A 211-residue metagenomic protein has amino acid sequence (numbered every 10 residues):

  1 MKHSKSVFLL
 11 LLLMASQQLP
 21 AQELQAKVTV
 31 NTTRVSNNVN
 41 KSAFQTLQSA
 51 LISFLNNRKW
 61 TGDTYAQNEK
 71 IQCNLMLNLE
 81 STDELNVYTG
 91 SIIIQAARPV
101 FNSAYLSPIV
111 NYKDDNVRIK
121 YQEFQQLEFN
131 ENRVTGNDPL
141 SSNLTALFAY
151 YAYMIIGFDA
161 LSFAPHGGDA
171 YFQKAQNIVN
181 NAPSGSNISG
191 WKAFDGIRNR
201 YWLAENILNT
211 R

Functional and structural regions predicted by a protein language model:
M1-L24: Bacterial Sec-dependent N-terminal signal peptides
A21-T32, S42, L140-F148, F158-D159 (+3 more regions): Structured catalytic/translocation cores of nucleotide/phosphate-coupled proteins
Q22-T89, V100-N102: Start-of-domain marker
T29, M76-N78, I93-Q95, K120 (+1 more regions): Residues in well-ordered beta-strands of folded domains
M76-Y88, Q122-F124, V179-S189: Short, charged low-complexity intrinsically disordered segments located at boundaries of structured domains
L85-E123: Signal peptide-directed extracytoplasmic domains
P108-N180: Internal, conserved structured core segments that host functional sites
I156, F163-R211: Flexible, glycine-rich surface segments
